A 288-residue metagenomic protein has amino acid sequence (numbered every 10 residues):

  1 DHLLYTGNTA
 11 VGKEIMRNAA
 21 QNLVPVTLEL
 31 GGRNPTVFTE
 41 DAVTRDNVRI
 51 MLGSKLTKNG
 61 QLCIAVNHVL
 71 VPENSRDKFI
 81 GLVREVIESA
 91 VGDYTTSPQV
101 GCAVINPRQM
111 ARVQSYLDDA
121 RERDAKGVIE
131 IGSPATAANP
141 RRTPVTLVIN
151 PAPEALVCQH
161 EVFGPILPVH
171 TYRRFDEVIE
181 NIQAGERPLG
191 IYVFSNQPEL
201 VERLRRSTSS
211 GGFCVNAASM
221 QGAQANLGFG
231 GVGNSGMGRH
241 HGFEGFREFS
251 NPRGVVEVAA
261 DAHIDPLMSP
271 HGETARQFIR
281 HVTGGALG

Functional and structural regions predicted by a protein language model:
D1-H2, G190: Short SAM/SAH-binding signature in class I
H2, N8-A152, V215, R276-F278 (+1 more regions): ALDH superfamily catalytic-core signature
L4-Y5, V193: Conserved SAM-binding loop
V37, A135, R142-G288: Conserved C-terminal structural/oligomerization subdomain of aldehyde/semialdehyde dehydrogenase
